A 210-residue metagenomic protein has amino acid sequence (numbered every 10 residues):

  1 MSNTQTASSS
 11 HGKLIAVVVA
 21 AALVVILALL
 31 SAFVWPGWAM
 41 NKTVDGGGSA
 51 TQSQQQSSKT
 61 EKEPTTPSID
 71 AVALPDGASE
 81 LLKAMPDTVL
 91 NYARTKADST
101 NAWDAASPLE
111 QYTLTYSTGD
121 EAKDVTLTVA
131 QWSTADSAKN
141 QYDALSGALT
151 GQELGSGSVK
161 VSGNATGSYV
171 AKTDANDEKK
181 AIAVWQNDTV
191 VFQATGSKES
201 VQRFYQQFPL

Functional and structural regions predicted by a protein language model:
S2-G48: Hydrophobic single-pass membrane-targeting/anchoring helices
G37-T115, L154-S156, S162, Y205-Q206 (+1 more regions): N-terminal "mature-domain start" segment
P67-L74, V125-W132, V190-V191: Second-shell loop/turn segments in exported
E80, A84, S137-A144, E199-R203: Extracytoplasmic/secreted proteins, especially bacterial periplasmic and envelope-associated proteins
A93-N101, A138-V184: Short Gly/Thr-rich strand-loop-strand
T115-D120, V184-D188: Active-site beta-strand termini and strand-to-loop segments that position acidic
Y116, D120-N140: A short acidic-to-branched-hydrophobic micro-motif
I182-K198: Short, exposed beta-strand-loop hairpins at the edges of beta-sheets in extracellular/periplasmic proteins
